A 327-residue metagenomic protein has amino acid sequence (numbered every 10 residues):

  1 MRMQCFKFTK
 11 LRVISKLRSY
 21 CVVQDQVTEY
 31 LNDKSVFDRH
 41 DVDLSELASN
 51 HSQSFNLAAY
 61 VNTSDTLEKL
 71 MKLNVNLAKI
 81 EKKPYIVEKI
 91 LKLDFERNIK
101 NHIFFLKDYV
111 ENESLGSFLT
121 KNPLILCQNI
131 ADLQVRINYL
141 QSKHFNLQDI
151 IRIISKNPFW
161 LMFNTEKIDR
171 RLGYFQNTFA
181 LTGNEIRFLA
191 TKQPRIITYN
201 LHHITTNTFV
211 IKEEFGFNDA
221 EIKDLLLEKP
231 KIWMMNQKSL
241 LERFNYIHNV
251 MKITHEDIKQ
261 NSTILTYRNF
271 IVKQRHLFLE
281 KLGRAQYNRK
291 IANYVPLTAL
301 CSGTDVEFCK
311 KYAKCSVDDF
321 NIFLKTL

Functional and structural regions predicted by a protein language model:
R2-L327: Long amphipathic alpha-helical repeat/alpha-solenoid cores
